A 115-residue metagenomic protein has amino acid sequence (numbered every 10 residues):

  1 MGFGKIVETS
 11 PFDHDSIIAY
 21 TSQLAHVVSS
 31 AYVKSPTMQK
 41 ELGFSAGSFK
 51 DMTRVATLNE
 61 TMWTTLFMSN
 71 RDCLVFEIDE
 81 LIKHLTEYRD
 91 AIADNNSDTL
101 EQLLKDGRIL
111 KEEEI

Functional and structural regions predicted by a protein language model:
M1-R54: Internal alpha-helical scaffold of NAD(P)-dependent oxidoreductase catalytic cores
Q23, D106, L110-E113: Alpha-helical scaffold segments in carbohydrate-active enzymes
V28, L85, R89, K111-I115: A structural signal for well-ordered alpha-helices, especially hydrophobic packing surfaces of coiled-coils
M38-G107: Interdomain hinge/lid region at the active-site interface of Rossmann-like NAD(P)-dependent oxidoreductases
